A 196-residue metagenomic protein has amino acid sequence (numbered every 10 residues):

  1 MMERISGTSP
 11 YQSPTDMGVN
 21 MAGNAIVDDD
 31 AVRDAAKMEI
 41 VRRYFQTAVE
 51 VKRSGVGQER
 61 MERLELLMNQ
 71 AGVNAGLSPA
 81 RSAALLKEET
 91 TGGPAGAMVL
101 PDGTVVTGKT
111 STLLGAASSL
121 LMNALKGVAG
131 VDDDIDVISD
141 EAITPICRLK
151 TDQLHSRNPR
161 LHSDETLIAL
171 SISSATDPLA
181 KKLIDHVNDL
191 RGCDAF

Functional and structural regions predicted by a protein language model:
M1-Y11, T47-V51, K87-T91, A124-V131 (+1 more regions): Change "in soluble alpha/beta enzymes" to "in soluble alpha/beta proteins
S6-D28, A36-Y44, M68, A83 (+1 more regions): C-terminal binding/interaction regions
I26, R33-S82: Short, compositionally biased leader-like segments
D29-V32, P94: Intrinsic low-complexity, intrinsically disordered segments enriched in polar/basic residues
R63-L161, D177: Conserved mixed alpha/beta catalytic, RNA-binding, or beta-rich assembly cores of soluble enzyme, regulatory
